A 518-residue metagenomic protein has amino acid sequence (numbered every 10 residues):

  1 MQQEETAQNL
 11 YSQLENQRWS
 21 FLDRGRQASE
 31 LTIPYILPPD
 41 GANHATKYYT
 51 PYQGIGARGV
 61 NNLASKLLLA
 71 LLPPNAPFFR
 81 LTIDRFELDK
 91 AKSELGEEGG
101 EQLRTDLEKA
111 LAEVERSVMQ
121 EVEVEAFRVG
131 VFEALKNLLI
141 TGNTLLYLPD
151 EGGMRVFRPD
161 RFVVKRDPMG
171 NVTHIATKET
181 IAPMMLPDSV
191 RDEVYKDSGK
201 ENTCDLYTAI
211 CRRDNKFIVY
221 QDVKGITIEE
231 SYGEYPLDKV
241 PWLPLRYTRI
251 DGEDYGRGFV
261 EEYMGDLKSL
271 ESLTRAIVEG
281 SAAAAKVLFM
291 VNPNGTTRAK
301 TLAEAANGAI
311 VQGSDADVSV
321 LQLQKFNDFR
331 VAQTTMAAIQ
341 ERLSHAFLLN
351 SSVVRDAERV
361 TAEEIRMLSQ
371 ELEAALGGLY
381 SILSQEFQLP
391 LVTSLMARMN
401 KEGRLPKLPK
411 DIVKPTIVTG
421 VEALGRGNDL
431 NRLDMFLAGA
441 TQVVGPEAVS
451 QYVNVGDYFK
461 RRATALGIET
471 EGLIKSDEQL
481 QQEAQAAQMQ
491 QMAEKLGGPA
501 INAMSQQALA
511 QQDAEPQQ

Functional and structural regions predicted by a protein language model:
M1-R24, A28, F289-Q518: C-terminal anchoring/interaction modules
M1-Y195: Extended, helix-rich architectural segments
S29-E30, Y35, L103-D150, Y255-M290 (+2 more regions): Long, contiguous amphipathic alpha-helices that act as assembly "spine/axial" helices in icosahedral shell and virion
G59, L63-L71, L107, G130-L139 (+5 more regions): Generic hydrophobic, helix-prone segments enriched in Leu/Val/Ile
K66-P73, M264-E279, A438-G439, K460-T464: Short, hydrophobic/amphipathic alpha-helical patches that form generic packing surfaces within helical domains
L67-N75, R85-S93, Q102-R104, Y220-E230 (+2 more regions): Short, mixed-charge, low-aromatic patches
R116, D188-R191, P241-W242, R246-T248 (+2 more regions): Generic detector of solvent-exposed, compositionally biased contiguous segments
I140, L148-E304: Structured, contiguous alpha/beta core segments that scaffold functional sites
